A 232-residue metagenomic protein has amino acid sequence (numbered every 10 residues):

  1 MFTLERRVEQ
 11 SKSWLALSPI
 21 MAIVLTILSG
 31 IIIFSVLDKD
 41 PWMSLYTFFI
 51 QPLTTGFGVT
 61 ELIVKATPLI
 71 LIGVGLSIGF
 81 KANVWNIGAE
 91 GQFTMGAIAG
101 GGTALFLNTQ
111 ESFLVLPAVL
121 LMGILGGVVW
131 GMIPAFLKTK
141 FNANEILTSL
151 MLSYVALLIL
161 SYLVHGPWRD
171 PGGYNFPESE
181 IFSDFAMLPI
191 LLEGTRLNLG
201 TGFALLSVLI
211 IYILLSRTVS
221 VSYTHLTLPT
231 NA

Functional and structural regions predicted by a protein language model:
M1-M21: Transmembrane alpha-helical segments of polytopic membrane transport and secretion proteins
W14-S18, G56-I63, G88, I190-G200: Interfacial loop-to-helix junctions that mark the boundaries of transmembrane helices in multi-pass membrane
L17-F34: N-terminal signal-anchor transmembrane alpha helix
I23, A97, G101, S153-L157: Residue-level recognition of pore/gate-forming positions within transmembrane alpha-helices of multi-pass
I31-P52, P167-E178: Interfacial/capping segments of alpha-helical transmembrane domains
I32-L37, T47-L107, L120, I124-M132 (+1 more regions): Single transmembrane alpha-helix segments in multi-pass membrane proteins
S149-V221: Transmembrane helix-bundle core of multi-pass membrane transporters and related energy-transducing complexes
T224-P229: Conserved small/polar residues in nucleotide/adenosyl-binding loops
